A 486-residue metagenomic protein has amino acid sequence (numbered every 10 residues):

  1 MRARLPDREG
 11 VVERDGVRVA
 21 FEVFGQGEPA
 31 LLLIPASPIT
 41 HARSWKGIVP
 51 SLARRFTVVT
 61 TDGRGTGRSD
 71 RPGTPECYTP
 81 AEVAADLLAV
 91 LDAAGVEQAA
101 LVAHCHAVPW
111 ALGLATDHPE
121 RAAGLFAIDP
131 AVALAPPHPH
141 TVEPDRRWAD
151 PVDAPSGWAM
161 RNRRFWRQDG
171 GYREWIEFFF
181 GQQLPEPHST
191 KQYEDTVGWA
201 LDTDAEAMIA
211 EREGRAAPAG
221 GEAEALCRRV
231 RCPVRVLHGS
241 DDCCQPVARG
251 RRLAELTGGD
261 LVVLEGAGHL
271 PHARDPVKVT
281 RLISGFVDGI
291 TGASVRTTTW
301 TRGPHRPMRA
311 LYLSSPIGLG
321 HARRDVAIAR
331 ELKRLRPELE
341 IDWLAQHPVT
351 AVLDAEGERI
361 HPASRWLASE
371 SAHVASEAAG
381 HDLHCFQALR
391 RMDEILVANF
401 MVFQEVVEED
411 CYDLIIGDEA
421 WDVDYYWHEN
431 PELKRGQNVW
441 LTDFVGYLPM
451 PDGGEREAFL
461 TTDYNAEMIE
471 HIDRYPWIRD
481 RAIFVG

Functional and structural regions predicted by a protein language model:
V17-R71: Conserved HGGG/HGGXW glycine-rich cap/lid loop of the alpha/beta-hydrolase fold
T60-H106, R281: Active-site loop/oxyanion-hole signature of alpha/beta-hydrolase fold enzymes
L112, T116, A122-F165: Flexible "cap/lid" loop of the alpha/beta hydrolase fold
A159-G221, L226: Conserved alpha/beta-hydrolase catalytic His-Asp/Glu region
V230, V236-H238: Short beta-strand/loop motif that positions the catalytic acidic residue of the alpha/beta-hydrolase fold
G258-T299: Catalytic active-site module of serine/aspartate enzymes centered on a nucleophile-bearing elbow/loop
L339-R390: Conserved nucleotide-sugar phosphate-binding/catalytic loop shared by glycosyltransferases and other
N430-G486: Active-site-proximal region of nucleotide-activated glycan assembly enzymes, centered on histidine/acidic-rich loops
